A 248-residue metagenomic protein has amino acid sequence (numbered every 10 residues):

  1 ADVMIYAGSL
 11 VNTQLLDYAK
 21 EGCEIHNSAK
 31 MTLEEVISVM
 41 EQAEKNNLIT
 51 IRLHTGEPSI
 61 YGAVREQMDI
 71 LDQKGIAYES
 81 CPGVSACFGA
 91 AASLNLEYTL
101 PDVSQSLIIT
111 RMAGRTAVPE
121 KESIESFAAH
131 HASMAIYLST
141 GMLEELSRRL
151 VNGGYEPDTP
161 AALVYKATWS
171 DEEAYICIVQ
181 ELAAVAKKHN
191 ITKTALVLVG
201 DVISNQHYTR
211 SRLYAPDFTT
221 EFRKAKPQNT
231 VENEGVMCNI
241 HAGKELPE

Functional and structural regions predicted by a protein language model:
A1-C81, A183: Class I S-adenosyl-L-methionine
G8-N12, E24-E34, V84-A86, Q105-S106 (+2 more regions): Short, acidic/turn-prone active-site loops that include or flank metal/cofactor- and phosphate-binding residues
L10-N12, S59, A86, M142 (+1 more regions): Alpha-helix capping/helix-boundary segments
D17-Y18, S93, R149: Residue-level signal for well-ordered alpha-helical positions
G22-A29, G75-E79, Y98-Q105, Y155-L163: Short hydrophobic/aromatic-enriched beta-strand-loop microsegments
E35, N46-T50, S106, G114-E248: A contiguous loop/helix-start segment that scaffolds small-molecule binding in enzyme catalytic cores
E57-H130, S170-I176, H241, E245-L246: Class I SAM-dependent methyltransferase SAM-binding "motif I" and its flanking Rossmann-like core
